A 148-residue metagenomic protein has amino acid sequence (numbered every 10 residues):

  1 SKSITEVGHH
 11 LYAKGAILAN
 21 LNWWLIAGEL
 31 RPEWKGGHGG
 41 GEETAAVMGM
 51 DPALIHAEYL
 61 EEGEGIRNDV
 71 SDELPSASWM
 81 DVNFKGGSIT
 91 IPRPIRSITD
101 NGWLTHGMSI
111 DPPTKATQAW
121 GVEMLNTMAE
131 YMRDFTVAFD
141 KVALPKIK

Functional and structural regions predicted by a protein language model:
S1-K148: Extended, histidine- and acidic-residue-enriched regions that form the cofactor-binding/catalytic faces
